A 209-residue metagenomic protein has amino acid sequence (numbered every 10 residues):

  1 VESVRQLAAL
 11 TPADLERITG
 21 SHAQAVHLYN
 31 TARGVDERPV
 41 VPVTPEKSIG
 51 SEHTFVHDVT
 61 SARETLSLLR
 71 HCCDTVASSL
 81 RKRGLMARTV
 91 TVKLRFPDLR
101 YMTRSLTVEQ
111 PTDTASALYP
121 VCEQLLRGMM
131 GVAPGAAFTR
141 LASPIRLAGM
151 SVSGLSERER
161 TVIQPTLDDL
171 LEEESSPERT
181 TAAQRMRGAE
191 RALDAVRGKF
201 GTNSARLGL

Functional and structural regions predicted by a protein language model:
V1-I145, T161-V162: DNA-contacting surface of Y-family translesion DNA polymerases
Q110-L209: Acidic, metal-coordinating catalytic segment for phosphate/diphosphate chemistry, firing primarily on the Nudix
